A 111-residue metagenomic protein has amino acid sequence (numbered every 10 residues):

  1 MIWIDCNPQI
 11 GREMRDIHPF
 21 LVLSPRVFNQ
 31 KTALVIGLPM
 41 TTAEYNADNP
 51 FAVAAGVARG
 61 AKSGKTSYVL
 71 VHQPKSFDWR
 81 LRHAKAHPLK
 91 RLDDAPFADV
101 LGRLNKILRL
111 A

Functional and structural regions predicted by a protein language model:
M1-A111: Conserved functional hotspots at enzyme active or ligand-binding sites that engage polyanionic ligands
